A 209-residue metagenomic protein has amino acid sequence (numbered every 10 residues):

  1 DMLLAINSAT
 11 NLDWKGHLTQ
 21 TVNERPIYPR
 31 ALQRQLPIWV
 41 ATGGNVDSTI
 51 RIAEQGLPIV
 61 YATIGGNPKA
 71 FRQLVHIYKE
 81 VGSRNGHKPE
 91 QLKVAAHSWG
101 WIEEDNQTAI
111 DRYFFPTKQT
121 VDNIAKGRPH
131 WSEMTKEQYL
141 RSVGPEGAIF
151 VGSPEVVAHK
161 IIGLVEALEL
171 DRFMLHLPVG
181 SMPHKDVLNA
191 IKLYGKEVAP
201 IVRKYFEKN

Functional and structural regions predicted by a protein language model:
D1-I27, P68-L170, R203-N209: An alpha-helical appendage that flanks or caps ligand/catalytic pockets
H17, G43, L175-P178: Short, well-ordered beta-to-alpha junction loops that form the rim of enzyme active sites and present histidine/acidic
A31-P37: A local structural motif
I38-A41, I59-A62, L92-S98, F173-L175: Hydrophobic faces of well-ordered beta-strands that scaffold small-molecule active sites in alpha/beta enzyme cores
G44-P68: A conserved active-site cap/scaffold subdomain adjacent to cofactor or substrate pockets
I64-G66, H176-V187: Glycine-rich, proline-tolerant flexible connector loops at the mouths of alpha/beta enzymes
E104-T108, P183-L193: Short glycine/threonine-rich loop-to-helix capping motif typified by GTGT followed within a few residues by an Asp-Pro
K192-F206: Alpha-helix-loop-beta-strand connector modules within alpha/beta enzyme cores
